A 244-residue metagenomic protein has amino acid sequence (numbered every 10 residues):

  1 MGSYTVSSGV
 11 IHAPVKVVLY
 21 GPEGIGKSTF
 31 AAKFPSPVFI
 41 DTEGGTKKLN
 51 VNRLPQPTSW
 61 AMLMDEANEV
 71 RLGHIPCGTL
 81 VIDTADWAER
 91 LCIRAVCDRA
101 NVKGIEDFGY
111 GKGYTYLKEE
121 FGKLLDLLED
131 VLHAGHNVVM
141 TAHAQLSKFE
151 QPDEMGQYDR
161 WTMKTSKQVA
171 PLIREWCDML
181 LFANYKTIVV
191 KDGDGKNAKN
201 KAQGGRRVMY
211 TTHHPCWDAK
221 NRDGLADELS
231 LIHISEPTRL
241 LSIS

Functional and structural regions predicted by a protein language model:
G2, S7-R94: Conserved P-loop
S28-A31, D130, L172-I173: Hydrophobic/aromatic ligand-binding patch that stacks against planar heteroaromatic rings of cofactors or nucleotides
T29, L49, L91-C92, F149-Q151 (+2 more regions): Short glycine-/acidic-enriched loop or helix-start segments at secondary-structure transitions that form or flank
P35, A134-H136, E175-M179: Short glycine-/polar-rich loops that comprise or flank the Walker A/P-loop and associated switch/sensor motifs
G45-K47, L146-S147, I188, S242: Surface-exposed, flexible loop/turn segments at secondary-structure boundaries
W87-P171: P-loop NTPase motor core
M140-A142, F149-S230: Phosphate-binding/switch region of NTP-binding enzymes
I232-S244: Single conserved hydrophobic/aromatic residue that forms the stacking wall/gate of nucleotide- or nucleobase-binding
